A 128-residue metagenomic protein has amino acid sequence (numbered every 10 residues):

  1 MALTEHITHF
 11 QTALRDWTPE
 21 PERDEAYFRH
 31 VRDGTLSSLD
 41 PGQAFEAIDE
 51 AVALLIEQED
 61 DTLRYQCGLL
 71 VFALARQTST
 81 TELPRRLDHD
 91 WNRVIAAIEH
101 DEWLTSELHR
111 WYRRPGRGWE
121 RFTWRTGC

Functional and structural regions predicted by a protein language model:
M1-H6, R125-C128: Composition-driven recognition of long, C-terminal low-complexity regions enriched in serine/threonine
A2-E5, D16-D90, I95-A96, R110-R113: Alpha-helical solenoid scaffolds in large eukaryotic transport, assembly, and signaling factors
Q11-T12: Long, well-ordered mid-to-C-terminal structural blocks that present hydrophobic/aromatic surfaces
D40, D101-E102: General structural signal for secondary-structure boundaries
I98, L104-C128: Eukaryote-biased recognition of C-terminal alpha-helical segments
